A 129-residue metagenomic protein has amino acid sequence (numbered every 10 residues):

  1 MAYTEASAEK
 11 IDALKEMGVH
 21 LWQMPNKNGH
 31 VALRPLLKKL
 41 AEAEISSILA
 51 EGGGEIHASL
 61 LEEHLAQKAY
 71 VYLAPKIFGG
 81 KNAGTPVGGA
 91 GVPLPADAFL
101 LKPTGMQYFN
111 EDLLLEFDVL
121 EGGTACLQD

Functional and structural regions predicted by a protein language model:
M1-D129: Enzymes that bind and transform nitrogen-containing heteroaromatic metabolites
